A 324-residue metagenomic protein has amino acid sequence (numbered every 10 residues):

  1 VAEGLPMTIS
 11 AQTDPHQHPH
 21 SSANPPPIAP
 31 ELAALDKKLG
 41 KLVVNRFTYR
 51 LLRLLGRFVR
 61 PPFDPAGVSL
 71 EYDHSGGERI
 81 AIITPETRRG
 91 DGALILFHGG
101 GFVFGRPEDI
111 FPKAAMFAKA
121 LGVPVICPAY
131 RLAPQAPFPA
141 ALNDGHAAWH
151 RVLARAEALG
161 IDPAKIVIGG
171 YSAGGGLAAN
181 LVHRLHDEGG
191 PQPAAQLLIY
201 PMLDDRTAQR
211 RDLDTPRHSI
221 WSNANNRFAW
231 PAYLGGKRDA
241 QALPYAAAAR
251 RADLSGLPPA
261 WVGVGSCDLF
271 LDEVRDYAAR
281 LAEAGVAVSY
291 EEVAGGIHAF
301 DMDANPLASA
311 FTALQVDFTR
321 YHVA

Functional and structural regions predicted by a protein language model:
A2-E86, P306: A glycine/proline-hinged amphipathic helix-loop "lid/cap" segment that gates access to hydrophobic ligand pockets
E108-I126: Short amphipathic alpha-helix adjacent to the substrate-entry channel of hydrolases
L153-V167: Gly/Ser-rich "nucleophile elbow"/oxyanion-hole loop immediately N-terminal to the catalytic nucleophile in hydrolases
G170, G174, A178: Gly/Ala-rich beta-loop-alpha elbow adjacent to hydrolase catalytic centers
H183-A240: Hydrolase active-site cap/lid region
V262-V264: Short beta-strand/loop motif that positions the catalytic acidic residue of the alpha/beta-hydrolase fold
G296-L307: Catalytic histidine-centered segment of alpha/beta-hydrolase-like enzymes
N305-A324: Catalytic active-site module of serine/aspartate enzymes centered on a nucleophile-bearing elbow/loop
